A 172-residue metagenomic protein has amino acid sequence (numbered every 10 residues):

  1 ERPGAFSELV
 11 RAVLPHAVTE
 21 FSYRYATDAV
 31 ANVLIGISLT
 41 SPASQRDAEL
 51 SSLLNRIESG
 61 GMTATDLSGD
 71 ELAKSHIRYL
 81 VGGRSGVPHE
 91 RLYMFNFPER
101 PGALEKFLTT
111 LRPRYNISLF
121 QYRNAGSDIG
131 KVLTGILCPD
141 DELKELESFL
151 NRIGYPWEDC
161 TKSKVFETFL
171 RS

Functional and structural regions predicted by a protein language model:
E1-S172: A conserved regulatory-domain signal marking ACT and ACT-like small-molecule sensing domains and adjacent regulatory
